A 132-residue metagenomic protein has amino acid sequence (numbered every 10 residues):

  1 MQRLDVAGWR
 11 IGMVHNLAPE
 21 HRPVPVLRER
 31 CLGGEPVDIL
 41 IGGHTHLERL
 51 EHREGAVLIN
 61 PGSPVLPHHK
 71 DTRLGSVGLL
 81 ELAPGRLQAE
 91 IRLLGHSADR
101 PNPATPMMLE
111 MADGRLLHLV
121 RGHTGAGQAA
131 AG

Functional and structural regions predicted by a protein language model:
M1-G8, L50-E54: Short acidic-hydrophobic surface loop/beta-edge motif
M1-R3, M13, V77-L79, I91: Conserved hydrophobic/aromatic beta-strand scaffold that supports enzyme active sites
W9-I11, I39: Structural motif
V14, P61, R92-L94: Conserved beta-strand termini and adjacent loop/short-helix elements that scaffold enzyme active sites in alpha/beta
V14-E20: Short, flexible loop segments at the rims of nucleotide/cofactor-binding pockets, characterized by
E20-A89: Conserved beta-sheet core of the metallophosphoesterase superfamily
G34-E35, I39, T45-E54, R86-G132: A short C-terminal boundary segment appended to hydrolase-like catalytic domains
